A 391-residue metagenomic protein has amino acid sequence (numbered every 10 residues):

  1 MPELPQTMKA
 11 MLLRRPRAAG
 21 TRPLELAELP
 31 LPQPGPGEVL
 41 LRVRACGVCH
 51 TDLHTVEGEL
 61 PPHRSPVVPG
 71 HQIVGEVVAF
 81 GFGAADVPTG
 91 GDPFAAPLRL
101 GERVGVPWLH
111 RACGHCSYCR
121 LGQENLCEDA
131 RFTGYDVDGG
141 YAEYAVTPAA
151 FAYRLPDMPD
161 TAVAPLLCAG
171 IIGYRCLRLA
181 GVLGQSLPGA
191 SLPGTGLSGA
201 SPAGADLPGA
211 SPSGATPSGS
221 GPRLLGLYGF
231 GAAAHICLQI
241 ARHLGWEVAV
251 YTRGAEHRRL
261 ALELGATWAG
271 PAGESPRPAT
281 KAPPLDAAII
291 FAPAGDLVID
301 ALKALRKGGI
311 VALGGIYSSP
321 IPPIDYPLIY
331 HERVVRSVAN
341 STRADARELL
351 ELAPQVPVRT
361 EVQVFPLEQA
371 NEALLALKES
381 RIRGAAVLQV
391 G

Functional and structural regions predicted by a protein language model:
P2-M8, I299, R343-G391: C-terminal hydrophobic helical "lid"/dimerization subdomain of Rossmann-like NAD(P)H-dependent oxidoreductases
P30-C46, L60-S117, P156-M158: Glycine-rich beta-strand-centered segment in the early N-terminal region that forms part of a ligand/cofactor-binding
G83-L98, L183-P222, E274-A279: Intrinsically disordered, low-complexity terminal tails and inter-domain linkers enriched for S/T/G/P/D/E
F94-L98, P107-Y153: Cysteine-cluster motifs in flexible loop/terminal segments that predominantly coordinate metals
A142, P222, P284-D286: Local beta-strand N-terminus motif with an aromatic residue
A150, M158-L192, P212-E274: Mid-domain Rossmann-like dinucleotide-binding core that forms the NAD(H)/NADP(H) cofactor-binding site
V182-P188, A249, R258-V334: Glycine-rich cofactor phosphate-binding loops and adjacent beta1-alpha1 units of small-molecule cofactor enzyme domains
G254, Y317, S341: Residues in the short beta-alpha loop(s) of Rossmann-like NAD(P)-binding domains
